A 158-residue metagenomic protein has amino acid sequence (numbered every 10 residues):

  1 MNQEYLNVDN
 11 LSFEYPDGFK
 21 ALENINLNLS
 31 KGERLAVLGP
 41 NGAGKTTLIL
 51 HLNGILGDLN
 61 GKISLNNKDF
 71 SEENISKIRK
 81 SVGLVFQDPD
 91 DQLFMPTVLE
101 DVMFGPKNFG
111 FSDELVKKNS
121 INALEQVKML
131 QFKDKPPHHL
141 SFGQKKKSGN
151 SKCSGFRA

Functional and structural regions predicted by a protein language model:
M1-V8, S12-N24, E72-N74, D113: A short, flexible loop at the N-terminus of ABC-type nucleotide-binding domains that lies
L38-P40: The feature captures the beta-strand-to-loop junction immediately N-terminal to the Walker
N53: Helix-to-loop junction immediately C-terminal to a conserved catalytic motif
G61-S71, I78: Conserved ABC transporter NBD signature motif
E114-F132: Conserved ABC ATPase "signature" region
P136-L140, Q144: Conserved ABC ATPase signature
N150: Hydrophobic anchor residue at the start of the ABC signature
